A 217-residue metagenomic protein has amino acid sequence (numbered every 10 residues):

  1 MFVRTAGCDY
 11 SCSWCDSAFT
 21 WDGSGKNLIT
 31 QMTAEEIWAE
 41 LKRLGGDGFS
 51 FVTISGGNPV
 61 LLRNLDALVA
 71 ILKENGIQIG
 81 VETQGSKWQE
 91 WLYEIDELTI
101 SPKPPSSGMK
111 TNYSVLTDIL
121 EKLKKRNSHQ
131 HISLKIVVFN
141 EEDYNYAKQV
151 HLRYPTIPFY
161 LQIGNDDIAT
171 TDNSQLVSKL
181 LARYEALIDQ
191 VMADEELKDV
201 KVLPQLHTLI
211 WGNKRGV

Functional and structural regions predicted by a protein language model:
M1-E36: Canonical Radical SAM [4Fe-4S] cluster-binding loop centered on the CxxxCxxC motif and its immediate flanking residues
R4, S55-G56: A secondary-structure boundary/capping signal
C12-C15, L44-G45, K122: Short amphipathic alpha-helical segments, especially helix-boundary/capping motifs
W14, W21, W38, W88-W91 (+1 more regions): A residue-identity detector for tryptophan
A18-T20, E36-L41, Q84, K103-P104: Contiguous, function-dense segments enriched for cysteine-driven chemistry and partner/ligand-binding capacity
D22-S55, L61-R63: Glycine/small-residue-rich loop that forms an oxyanion/phosphate-binding "nest" at active or ligand-binding sites
G48-F49, V60-V217: Conserved AdoMet/S-adenosylmethionine-binding subsite of the radical SAM
